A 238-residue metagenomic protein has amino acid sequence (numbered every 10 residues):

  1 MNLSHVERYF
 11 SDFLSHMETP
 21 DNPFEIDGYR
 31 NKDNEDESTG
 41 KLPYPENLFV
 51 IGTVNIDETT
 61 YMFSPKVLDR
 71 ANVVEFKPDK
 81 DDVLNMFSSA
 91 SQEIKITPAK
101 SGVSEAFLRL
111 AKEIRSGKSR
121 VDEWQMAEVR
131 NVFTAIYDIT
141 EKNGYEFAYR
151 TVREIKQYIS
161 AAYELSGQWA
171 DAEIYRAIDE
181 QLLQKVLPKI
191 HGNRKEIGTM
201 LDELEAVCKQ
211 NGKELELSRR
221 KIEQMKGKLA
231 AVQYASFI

Functional and structural regions predicted by a protein language model:
M1-I238: C-terminal regulatory/interaction module of P-loop NTP-utilizing enzymes
